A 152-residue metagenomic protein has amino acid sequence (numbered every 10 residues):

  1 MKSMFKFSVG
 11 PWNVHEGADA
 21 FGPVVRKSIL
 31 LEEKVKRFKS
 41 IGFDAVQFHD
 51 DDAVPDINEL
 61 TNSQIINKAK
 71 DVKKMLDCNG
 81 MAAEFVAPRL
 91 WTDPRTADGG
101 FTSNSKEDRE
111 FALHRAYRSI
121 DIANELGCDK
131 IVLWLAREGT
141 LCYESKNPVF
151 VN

Functional and structural regions predicted by a protein language model:
M1-K130: N-terminal pre-domain/capping segments
A97-G100, L135-F150: Active-site-proximal beta-alpha loop/turn segments in soluble metabolic enzymes
